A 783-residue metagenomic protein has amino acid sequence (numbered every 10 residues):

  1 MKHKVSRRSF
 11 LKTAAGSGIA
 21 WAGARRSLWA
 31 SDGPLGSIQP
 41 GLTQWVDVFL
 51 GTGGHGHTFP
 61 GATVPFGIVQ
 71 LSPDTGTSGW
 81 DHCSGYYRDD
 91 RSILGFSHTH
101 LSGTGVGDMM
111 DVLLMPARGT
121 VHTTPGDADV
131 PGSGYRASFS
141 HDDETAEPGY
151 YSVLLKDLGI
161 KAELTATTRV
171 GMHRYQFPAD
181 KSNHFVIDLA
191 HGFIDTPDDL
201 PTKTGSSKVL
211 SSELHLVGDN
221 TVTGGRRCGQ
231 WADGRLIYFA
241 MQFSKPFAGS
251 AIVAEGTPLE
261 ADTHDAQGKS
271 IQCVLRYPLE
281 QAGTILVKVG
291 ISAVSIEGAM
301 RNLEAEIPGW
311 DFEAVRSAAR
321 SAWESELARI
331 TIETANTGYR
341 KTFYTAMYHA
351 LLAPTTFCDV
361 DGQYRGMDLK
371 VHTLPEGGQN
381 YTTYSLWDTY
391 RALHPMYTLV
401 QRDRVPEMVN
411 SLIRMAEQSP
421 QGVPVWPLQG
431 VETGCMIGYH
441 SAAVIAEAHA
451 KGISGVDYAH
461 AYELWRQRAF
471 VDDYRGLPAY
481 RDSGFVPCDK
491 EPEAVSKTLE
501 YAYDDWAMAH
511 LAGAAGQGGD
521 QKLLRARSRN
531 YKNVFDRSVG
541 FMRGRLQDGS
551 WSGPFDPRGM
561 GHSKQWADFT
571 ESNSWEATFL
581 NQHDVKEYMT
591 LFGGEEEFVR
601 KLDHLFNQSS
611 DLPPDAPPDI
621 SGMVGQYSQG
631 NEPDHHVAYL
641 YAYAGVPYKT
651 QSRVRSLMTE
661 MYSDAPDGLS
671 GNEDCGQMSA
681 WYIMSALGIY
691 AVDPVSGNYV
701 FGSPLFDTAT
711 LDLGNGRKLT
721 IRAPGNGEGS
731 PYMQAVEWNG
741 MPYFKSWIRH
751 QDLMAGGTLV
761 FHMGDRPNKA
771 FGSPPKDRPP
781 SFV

Functional and structural regions predicted by a protein language model:
M1-G18: N-terminal secretory signal peptides and thylakoid transit peptides that target proteins across membranes
A22-S27: C-terminal segment of classical bacterial N-terminal signal peptides
G33-A443, E447-L499, A507, A512-N533 (+7 more regions): Accessory carbohydrate-recognition regions in carbohydrate-active enzymes
D504: ATP-dependent phospho-/nucleotidyl transfer catalytic cores
T720-G725: Beta-strand-rich recognition domains
